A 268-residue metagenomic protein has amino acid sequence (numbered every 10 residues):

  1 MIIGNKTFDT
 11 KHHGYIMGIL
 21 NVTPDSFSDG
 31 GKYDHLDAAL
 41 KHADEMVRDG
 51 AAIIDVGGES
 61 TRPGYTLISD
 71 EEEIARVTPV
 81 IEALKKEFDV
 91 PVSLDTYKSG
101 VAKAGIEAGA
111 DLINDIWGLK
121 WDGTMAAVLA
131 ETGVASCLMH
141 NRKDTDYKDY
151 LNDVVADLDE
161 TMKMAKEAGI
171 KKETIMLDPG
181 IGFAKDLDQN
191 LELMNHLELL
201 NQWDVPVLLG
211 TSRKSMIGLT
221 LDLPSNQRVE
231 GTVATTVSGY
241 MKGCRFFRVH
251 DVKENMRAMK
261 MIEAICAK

Functional and structural regions predicted by a protein language model:
M1-H13, D44: SAM-dependent methyltransferases
I3-N5, S28-D37, K41-H42, T61-P79 (+6 more regions): Active-site-adjacent loop and "lid" segments of alpha/beta metabolic enzymes
D9-D37: N-terminal binding-site loop/beta-alpha segment at the start of enzyme catalytic domains that lines or forms
G14-M17, T174, P206: Structural motif
L20, G50, I113: Conserved hydrophobic/aromatic pocket- or pore-lining residues that grip, position, or stack substrates in active sites
K41-G57: Catalytic domains of carbohydrate-active enzymes, especially glycoside hydrolases
D44-R48, D159-T174: Phosphate/pyrophosphate-binding loops at sites that engage ATP/ADP/AMP, CoA/4′-phosphopantetheine, polyphosphate
